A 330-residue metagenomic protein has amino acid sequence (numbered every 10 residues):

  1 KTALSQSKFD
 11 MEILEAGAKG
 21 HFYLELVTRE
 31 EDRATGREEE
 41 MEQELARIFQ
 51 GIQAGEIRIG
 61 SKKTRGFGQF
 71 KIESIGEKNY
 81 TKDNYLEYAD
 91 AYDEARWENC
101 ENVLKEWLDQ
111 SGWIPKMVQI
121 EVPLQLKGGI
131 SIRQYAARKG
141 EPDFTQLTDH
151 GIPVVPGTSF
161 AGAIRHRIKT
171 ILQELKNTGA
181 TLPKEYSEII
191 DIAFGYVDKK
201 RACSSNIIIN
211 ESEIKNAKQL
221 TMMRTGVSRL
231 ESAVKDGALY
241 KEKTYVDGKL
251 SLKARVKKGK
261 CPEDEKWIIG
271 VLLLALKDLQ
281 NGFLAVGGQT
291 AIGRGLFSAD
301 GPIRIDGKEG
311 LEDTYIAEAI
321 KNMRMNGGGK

Functional and structural regions predicted by a protein language model:
K1-K330: Small/polar/charged residue-enriched interaction surfaces, especially the RNA/DNA-contacting tracks of RNP/CRISPR
